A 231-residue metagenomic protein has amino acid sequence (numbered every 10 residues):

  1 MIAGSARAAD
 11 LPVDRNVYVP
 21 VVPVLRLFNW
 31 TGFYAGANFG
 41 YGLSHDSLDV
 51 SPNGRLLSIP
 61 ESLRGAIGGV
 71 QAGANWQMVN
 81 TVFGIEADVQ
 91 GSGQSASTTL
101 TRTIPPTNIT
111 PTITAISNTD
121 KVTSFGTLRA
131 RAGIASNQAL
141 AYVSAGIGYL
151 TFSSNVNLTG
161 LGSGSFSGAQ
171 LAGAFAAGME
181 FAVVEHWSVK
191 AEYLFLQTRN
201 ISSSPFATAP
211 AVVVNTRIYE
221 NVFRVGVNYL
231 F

Functional and structural regions predicted by a protein language model:
M1-F231: Gram-negative outer-membrane beta-barrel domains
